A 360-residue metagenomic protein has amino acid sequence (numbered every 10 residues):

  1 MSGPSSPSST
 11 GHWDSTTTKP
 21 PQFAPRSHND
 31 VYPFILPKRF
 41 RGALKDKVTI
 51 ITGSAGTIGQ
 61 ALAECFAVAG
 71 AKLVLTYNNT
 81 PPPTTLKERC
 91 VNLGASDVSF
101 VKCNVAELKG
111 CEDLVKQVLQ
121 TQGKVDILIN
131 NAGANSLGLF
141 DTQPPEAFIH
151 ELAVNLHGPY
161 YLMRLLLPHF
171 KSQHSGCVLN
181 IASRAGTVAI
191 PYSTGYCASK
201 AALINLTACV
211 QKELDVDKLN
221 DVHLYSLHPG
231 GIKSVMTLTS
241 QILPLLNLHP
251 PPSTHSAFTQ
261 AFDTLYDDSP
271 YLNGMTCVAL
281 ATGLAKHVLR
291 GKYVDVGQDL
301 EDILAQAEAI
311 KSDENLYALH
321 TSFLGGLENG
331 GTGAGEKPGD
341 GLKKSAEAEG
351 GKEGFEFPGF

Functional and structural regions predicted by a protein language model:
P7-F34, S226, L246-F360: C-terminal helical subdomain
V48, A55-G56: Conserved glycine-rich cofactor-binding loop
A69-T85: Conserved glycine-rich Rossmann-like NAD(P)H-binding loop of the short-chain dehydrogenase/reductase
L139-L152: Substrate-binding pocket helix/loop in short-chain dehydrogenase/reductase
Q143, A189-C197, C209: Active-site loop-to-helix junction immediately N-terminal to the catalytic Tyr of the SDR YXXXK motif in Rossmann-fold
M163, S199: Active-site helix of classical SDR
S183: Residue(s) in the substrate-gating loop at a strand-loop-helix junction that position the organic substrate next
